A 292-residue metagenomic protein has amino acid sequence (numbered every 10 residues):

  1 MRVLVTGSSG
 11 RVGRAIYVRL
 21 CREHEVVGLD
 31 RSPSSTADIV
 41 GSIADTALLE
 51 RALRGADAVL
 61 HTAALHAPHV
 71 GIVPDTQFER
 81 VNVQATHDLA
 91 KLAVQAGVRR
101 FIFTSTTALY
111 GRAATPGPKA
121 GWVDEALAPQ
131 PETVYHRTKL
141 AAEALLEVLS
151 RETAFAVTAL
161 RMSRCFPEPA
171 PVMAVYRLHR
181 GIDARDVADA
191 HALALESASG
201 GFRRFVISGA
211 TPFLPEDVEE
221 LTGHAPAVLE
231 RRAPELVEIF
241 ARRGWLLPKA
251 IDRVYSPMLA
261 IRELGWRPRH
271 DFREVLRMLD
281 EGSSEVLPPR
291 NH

Functional and structural regions predicted by a protein language model:
M1-E23: N-terminal Rossmann NAD(P)H-binding glycine-rich loop of SDR-like oxidoreductase domains
R31-D45: Rossmann-fold cofactor-recognition segment
I43-V81, L92: NAD(P)H-binding glycine-rich loop region in Rossmannoid oxidoreductase-like domains and their noncatalytic homologs
E79-T86, A90, I102, A108 (+2 more regions): Short alpha-helix in the Rossmann-fold core of NAD(P)-dependent oxidoreductases
R80, T115-V157: Catalytic helix-loop patch of NAD(P)-dependent Rossmann-fold dehydrogenases
D88-Q130: Conserved Rossmann-fold NAD(P)-dependent oxidoreductase catalytic core, especially the SDR/UDP-sugar
L140, E152-F155, P167-R177, A184 (+2 more regions): Glycine/proline-rich active-site loop of Rossmann-fold NAD(P)-dependent oxidoreductases
D189-D252, P257, R262-E263, V286-N291: Mid/C-terminal beta-alpha module of Rossmann-like enzyme folds, strongest in SDR-family dehydrogenases/epimerases
